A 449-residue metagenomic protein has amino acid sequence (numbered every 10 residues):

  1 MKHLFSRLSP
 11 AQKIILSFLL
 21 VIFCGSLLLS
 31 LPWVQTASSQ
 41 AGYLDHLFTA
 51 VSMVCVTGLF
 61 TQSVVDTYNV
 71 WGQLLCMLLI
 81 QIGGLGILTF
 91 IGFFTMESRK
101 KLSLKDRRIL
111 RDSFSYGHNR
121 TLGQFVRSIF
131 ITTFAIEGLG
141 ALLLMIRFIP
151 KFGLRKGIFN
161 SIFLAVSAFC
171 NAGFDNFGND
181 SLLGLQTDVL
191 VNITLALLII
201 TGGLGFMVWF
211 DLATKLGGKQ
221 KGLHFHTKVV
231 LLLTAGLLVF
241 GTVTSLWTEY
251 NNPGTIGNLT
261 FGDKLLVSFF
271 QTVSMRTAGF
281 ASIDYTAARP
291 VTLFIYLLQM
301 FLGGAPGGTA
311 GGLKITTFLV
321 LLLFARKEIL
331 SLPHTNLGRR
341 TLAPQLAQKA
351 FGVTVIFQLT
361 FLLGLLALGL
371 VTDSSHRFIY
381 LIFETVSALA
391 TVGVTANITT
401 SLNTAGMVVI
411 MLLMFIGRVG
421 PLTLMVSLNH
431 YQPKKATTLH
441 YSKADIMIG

Functional and structural regions predicted by a protein language model:
M1-G449: Membrane-proximal intracellular helices of multi-pass ion channels
